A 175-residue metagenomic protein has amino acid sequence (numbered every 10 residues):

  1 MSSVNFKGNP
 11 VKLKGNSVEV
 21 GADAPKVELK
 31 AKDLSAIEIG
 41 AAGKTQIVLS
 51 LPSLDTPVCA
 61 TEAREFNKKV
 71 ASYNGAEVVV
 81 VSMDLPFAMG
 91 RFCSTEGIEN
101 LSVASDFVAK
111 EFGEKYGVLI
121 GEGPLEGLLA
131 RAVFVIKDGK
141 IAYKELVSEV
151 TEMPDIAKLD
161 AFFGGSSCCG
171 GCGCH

Functional and structural regions predicted by a protein language model:
M1-H175: Chalcogenol-based redox active-site neighborhoods
